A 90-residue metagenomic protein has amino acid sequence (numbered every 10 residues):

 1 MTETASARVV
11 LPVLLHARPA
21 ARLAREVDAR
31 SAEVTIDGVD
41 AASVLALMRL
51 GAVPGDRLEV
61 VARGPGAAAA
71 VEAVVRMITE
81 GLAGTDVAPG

Functional and structural regions predicted by a protein language model:
M1-L11: Short amphipathic
L11-A17: Short, surface-exposed ligand-recognition loops at beta-strand->loop->(often short) alpha-helix junctions that present
H16, L47, V74: Residue-level signature of catalytic and energy-coupling elements of molecular machines, predominantly ATP/GTP-dependent
A17-D37: Short amphipathic alpha-helix segments
P19, D40-S43, A70: Helical mechanochemical/support elements of P-loop NTPase systems and associated helical scaffolds
A24, T35-V61: Amphipathic, hydrophobic secondary-structure cores in small proteins
V53-G90: C-terminal structural segments of small proteins and small subunits
